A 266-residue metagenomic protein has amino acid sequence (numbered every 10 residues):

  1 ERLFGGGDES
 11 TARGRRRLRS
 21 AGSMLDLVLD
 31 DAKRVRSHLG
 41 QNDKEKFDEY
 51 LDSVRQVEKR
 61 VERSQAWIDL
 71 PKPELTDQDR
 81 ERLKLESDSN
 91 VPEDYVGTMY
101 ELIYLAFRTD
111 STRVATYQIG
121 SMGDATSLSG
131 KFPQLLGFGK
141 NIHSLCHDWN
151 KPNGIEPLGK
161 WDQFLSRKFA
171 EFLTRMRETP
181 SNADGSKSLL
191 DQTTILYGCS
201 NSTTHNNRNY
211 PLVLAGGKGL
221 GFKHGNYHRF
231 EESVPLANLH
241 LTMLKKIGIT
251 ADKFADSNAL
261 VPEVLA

Functional and structural regions predicted by a protein language model:
E1-A266: Ligand-binding pockets and gating/stacking loops
